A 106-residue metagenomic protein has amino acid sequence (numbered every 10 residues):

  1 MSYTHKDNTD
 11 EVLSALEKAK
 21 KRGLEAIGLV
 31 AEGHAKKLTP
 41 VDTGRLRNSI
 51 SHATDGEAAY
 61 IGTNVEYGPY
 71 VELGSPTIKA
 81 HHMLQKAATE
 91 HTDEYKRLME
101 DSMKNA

Functional and structural regions predicted by a protein language model:
M1-A106: Short, Lys/Arg-rich flexible segments
